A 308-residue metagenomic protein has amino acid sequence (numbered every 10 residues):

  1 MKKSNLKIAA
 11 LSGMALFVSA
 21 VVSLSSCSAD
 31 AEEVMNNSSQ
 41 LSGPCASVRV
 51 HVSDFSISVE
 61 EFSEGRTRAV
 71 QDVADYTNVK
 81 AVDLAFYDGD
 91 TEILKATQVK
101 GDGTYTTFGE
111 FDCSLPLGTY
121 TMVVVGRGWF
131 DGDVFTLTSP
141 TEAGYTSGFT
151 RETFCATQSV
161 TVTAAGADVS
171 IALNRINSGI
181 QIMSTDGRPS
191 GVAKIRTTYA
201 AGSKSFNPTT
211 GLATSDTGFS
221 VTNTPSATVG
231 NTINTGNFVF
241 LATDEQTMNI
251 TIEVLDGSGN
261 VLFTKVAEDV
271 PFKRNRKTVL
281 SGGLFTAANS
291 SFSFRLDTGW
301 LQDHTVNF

Functional and structural regions predicted by a protein language model:
M1-S25: Sec-dependent bacterial lipoprotein signal peptides
S19-V59, N275, S293-N307: Bacterial Sec-dependent N-terminal signal peptides
V52-Y76, M183-S190: Structural motif
Q71-L137, G191-R274, Q302-F308: Tryptophan-paired
K100-T104, W129-D168, S258-A287: Structured interaction patches on ligand/partner-binding surfaces of diverse proteins
V123, Q181-M183: Residues within well-ordered beta-strands of beta-sheet-rich folds
S170-N177, V239-D244: Conserved "repeat-terminator" motif of extracellular CCP/Sushi domains
N177-G179, D186-R188, Y199-G202: Short loop/turn and low-complexity linker motifs enriched in small/turn-promoting residues
